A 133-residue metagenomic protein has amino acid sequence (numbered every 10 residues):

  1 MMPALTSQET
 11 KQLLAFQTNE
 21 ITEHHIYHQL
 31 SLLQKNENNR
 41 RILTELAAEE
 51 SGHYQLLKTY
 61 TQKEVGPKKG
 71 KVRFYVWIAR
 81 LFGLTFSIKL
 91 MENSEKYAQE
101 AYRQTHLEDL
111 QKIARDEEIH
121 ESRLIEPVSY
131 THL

Functional and structural regions predicted by a protein language model:
E9-L13: Disorder-to-helix initiation segments
A15, E45-G52, N93, I119: DHp/HisKA dimerization-phosphoacceptor four-helix bundle of two-component histidine kinases and homologous
A15-N19, E23-L32, F74-D116: Acidic/histidine-rich alpha-helical segments that form the ligand environment of transition-metal centers
E37-R41, E108-Q111: Short, solvent-exposed positions on alpha-helices
N38-K71, L124-P127: Conserved alpha-helical segments that form or flank metal/cofactor-binding pockets of metalloenzymes
E117-I125: Extended, hydrophilic extramembrane loops/domains of integral membrane proteins
T131-H132: Conserved small/polar residues in nucleotide/adenosyl-binding loops
